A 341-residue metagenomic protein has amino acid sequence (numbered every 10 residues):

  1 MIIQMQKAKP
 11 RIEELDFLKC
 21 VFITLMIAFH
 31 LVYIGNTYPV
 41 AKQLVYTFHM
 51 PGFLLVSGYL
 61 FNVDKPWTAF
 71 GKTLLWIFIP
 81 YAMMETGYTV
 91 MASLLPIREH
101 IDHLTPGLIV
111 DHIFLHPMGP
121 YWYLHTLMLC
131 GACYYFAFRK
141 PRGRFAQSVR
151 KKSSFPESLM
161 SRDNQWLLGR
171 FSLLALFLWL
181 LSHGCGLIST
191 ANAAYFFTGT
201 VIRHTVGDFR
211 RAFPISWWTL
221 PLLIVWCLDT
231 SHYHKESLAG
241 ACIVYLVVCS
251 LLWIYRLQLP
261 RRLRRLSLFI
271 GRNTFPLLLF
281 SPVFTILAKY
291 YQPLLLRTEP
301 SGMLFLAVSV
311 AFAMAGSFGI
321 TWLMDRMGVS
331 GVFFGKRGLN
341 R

Functional and structural regions predicted by a protein language model:
I2-R341: Alpha-helical transmembrane segments and their immediate juxtamembrane cytosolic regions
